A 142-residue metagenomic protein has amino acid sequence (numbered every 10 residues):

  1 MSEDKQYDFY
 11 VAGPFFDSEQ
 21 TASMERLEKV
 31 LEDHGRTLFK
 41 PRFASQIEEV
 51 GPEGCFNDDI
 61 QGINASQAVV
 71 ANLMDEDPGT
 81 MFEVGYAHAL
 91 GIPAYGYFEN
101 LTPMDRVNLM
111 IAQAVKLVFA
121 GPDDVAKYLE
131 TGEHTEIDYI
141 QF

Functional and structural regions predicted by a protein language model:
M1-F142: Conserved catalytic or regulatory cores that recognize and/or transform ribose-phosphate-containing ligands
